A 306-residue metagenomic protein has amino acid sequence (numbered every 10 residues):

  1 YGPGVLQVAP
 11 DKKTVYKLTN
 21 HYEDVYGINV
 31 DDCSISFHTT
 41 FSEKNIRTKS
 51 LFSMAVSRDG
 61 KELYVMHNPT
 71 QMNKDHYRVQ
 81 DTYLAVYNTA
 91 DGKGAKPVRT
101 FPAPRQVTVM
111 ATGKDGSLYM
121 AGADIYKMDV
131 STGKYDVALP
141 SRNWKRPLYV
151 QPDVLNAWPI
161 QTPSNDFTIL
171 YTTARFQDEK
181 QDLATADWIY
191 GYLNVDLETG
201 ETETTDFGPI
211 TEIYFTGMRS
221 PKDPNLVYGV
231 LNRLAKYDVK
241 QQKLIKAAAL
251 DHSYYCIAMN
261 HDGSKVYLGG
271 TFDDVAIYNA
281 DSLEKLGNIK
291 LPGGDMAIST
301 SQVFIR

Functional and structural regions predicted by a protein language model:
Y1-R306: Predominantly soluble domains enriched in secretory-pathway, periplasmic, or organellar proteins
